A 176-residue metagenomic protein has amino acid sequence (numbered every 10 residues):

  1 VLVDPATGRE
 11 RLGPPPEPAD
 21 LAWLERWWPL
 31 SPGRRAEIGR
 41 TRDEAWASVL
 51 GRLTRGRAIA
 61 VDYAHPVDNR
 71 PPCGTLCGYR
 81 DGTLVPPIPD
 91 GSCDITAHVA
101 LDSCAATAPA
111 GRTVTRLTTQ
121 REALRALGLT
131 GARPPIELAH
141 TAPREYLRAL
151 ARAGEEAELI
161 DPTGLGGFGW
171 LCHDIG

Functional and structural regions predicted by a protein language model:
V1-P14, R55-Y63: Conserved beta-strand signature within the Rossmann-like core of class I S-adenosyl-L-methionine
P18-G176: Long, Lys/Arg- and hydrophobic-enriched amphipathic alpha-helices
